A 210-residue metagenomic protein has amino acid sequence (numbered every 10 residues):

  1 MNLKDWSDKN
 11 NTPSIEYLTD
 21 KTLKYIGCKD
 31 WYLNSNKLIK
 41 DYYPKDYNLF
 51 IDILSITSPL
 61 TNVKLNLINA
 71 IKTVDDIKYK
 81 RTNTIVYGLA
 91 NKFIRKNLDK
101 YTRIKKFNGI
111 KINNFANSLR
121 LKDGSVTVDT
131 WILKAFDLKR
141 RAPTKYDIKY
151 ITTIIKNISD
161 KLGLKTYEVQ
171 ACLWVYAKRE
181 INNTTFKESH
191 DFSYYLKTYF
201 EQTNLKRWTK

Functional and structural regions predicted by a protein language model:
M1-K210: HhH-family (HhH-GPD) DNA N-glycosylase catalytic core used in base-excision repair
